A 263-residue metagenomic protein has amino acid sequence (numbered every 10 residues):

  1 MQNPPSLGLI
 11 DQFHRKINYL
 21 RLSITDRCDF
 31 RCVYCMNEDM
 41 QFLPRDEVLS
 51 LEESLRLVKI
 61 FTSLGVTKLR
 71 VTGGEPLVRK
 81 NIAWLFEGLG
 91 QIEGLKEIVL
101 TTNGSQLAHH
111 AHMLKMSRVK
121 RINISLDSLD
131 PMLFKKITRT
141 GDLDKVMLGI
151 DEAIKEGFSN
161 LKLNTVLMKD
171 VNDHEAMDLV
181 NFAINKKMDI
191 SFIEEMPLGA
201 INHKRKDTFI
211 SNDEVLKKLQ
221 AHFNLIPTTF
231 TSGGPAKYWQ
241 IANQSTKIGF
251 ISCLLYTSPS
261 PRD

Functional and structural regions predicted by a protein language model:
Q2-I98: Conserved alpha-helical substructure of the radical SAM core
M40-P44, D130-I137, G199-H203: A short acidic, helix-capping loop that chelates divalent metal ions and anchors anionic groups
L51-R70, V78-I193: Radical SAM/AdoMet-radical enzyme domain recognition
K169-V171, S191-N212, T228-A242: Flexible glycine/acidic-rich beta-alpha junction loops that bind and position SAM and/or redox cofactors in anaerobic
S211-L219: Gly/Ser/Thr-rich active-site loops/lids in small-molecule metabolic enzymes that frequently grip phosphoryl groups
L219-F230: Short secondary-structure junctions
I251-L255: Immediate flanking context of iron-sulfur cluster ligation sites
Y256-D263: Conserved small/polar residues in nucleotide/adenosyl-binding loops
